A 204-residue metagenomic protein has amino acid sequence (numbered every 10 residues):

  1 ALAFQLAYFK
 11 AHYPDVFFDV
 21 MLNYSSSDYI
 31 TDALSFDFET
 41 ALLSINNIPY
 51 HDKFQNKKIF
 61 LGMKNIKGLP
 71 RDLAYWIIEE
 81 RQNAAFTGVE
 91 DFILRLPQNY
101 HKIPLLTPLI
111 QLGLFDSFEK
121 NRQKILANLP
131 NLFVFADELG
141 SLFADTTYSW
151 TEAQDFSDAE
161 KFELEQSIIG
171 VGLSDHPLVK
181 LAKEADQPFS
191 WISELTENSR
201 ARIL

Functional and structural regions predicted by a protein language model:
A1-L204: Noncatalytic, beta-rich nucleic-acid-contacting surfaces in large DNA/RNA-processing enzymes
